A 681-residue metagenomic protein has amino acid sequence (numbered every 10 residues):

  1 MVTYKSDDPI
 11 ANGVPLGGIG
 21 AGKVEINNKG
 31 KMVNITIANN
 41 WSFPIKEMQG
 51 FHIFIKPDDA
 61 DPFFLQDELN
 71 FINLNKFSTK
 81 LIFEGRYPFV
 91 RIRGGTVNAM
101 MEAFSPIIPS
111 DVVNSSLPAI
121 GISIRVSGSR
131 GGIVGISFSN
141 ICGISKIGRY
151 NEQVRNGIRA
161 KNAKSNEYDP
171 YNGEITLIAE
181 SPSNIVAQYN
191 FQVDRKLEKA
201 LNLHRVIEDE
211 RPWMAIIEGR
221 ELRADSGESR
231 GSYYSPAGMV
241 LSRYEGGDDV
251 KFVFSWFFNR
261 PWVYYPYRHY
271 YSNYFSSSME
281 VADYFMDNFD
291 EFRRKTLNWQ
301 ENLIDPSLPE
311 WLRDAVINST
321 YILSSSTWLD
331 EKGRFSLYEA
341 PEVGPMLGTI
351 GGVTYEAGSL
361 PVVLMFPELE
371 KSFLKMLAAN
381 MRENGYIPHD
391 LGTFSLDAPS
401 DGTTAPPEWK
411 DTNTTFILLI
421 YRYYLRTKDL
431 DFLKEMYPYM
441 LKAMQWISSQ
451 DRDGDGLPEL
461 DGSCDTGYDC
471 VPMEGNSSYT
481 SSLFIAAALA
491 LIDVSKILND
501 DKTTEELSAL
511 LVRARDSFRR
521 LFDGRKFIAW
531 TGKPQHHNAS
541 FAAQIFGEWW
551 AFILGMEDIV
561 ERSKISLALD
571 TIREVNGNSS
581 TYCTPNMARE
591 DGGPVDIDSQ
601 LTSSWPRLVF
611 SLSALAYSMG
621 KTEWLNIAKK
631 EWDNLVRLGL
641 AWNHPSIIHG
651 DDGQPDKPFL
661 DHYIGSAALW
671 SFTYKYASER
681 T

Functional and structural regions predicted by a protein language model:
V2-F43, P212, I217-S242, V250-Y437 (+5 more regions): Substrate-binding groove/exosite segments of carbohydrate-active enzymes
V33, N39-F43, E47-Q49, D58-E102 (+2 more regions): Non-catalytic C-terminal accessory modules of carbohydrate-active enzymes
E68-A119, A200, R205-G238, Y321: Extended, loop-rich substrate-binding clefts of extracytoplasmic carbohydrate-active enzymes
G94, M101-S105, V134-F138, E245-F258: Short, hydrophobic/aromatic-enriched beta-strand segments in well-ordered soluble domains
P106-M214, E218, P261, Y265-N298: Polysaccharide-binding surfaces and accessory modules of carbohydrate-active proteins
F335-Y338, G392-E408, P458-S477, K526-K533 (+1 more regions): Acidic/His metal-coordination segments adjacent to aromatic residues that form catalytic metal sites in metalloenzymes
M440, Q445, P458-I497, L507-S517: Hydrophobic, small-residue-rich alpha-helical packing segments that form membrane-like cores
K502-G532, R562-T681: Non-catalytic carbohydrate-binding regions of carbohydrate-active enzymes
